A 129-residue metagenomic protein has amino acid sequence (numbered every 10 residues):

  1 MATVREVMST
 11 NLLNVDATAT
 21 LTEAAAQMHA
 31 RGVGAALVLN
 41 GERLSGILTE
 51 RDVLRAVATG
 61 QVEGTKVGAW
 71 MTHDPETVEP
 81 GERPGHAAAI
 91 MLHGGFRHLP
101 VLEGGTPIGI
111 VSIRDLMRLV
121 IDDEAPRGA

Functional and structural regions predicted by a protein language model:
M1, S9, T18, G41 (+5 more regions): ATP/adenylate-binding site constellation spanning eukaryotic-like Ser/Thr protein kinases, ABC-transporter
A2, A19, L48, T65 (+2 more regions): Short beta-to-alpha loop/turn elements within the nucleotide-binding domains of ABC transporters
A2-L12, E63-P75: Bateman (tandem CBS) regulatory domains
N14-G32, L39, V78-G95, L102 (+1 more regions): The conserved cystathionine-beta-synthase
M28-R31, A36-R51, M91, L99-R114: A glycine-centered beta-loop-beta connector
R55-T65: Short, charge-rich, low-complexity interaction segments located in flexible loops at or near secondary-structure
R83, P107-A129: Cytosolic regulatory modules rich in charged/polar residues
